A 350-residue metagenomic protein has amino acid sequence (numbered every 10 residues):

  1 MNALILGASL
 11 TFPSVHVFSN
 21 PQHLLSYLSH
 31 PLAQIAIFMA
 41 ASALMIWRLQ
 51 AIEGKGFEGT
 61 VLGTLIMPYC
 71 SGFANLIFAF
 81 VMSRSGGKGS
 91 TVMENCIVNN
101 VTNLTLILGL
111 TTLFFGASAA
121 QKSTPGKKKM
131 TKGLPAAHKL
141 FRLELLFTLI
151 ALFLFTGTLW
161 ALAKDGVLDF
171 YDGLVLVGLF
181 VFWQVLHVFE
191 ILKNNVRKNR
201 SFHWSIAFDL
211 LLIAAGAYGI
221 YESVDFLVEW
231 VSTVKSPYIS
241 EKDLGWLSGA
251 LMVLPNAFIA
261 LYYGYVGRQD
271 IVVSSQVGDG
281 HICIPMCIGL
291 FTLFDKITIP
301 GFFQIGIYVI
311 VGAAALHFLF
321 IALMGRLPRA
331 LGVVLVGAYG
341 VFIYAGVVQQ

Functional and structural regions predicted by a protein language model:
N2-Q350: Hydrophobic alpha-helical segments, chiefly the membrane-spanning helices and signal/signal-anchor peptides
